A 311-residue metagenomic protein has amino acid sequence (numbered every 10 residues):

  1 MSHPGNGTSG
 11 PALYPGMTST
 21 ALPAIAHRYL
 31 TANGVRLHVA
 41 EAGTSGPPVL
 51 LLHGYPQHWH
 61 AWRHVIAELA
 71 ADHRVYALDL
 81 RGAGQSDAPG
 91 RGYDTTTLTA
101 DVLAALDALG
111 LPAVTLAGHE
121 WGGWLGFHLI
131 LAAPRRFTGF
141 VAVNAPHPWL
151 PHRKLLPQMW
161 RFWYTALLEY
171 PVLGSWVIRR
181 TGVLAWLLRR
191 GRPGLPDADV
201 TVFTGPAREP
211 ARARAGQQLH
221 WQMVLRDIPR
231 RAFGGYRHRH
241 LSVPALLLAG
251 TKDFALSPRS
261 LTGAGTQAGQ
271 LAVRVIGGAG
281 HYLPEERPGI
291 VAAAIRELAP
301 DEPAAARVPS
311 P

Functional and structural regions predicted by a protein language model:
G10, Y14-G16, T20-R28, V35-L37 (+7 more regions): Flexible "cap/lid" subdomain of the alpha/beta-hydrolase fold that forms the substrate-access gate
T31-N33, H53: Short strand-coil-strand connectors
E41-Q85: Conserved HGGG/HGGXW glycine-rich cap/lid loop of the alpha/beta-hydrolase fold
A42, I276-G278: Conserved beta-strand termini and adjacent loop/short-helix elements that scaffold enzyme active sites in alpha/beta
H58-W59, W124, A279-G280: A short, glycine- and basic residue-enriched loop/turn that sits immediately adjacent to a domain's principal
A279-P288, A292: Catalytic histidine-centered segment of alpha/beta-hydrolase-like enzymes
E302-P311: Alpha/beta-hydrolase-fold serine-hydrolase catalytic core, especially in secreted/extracellular enzymes
